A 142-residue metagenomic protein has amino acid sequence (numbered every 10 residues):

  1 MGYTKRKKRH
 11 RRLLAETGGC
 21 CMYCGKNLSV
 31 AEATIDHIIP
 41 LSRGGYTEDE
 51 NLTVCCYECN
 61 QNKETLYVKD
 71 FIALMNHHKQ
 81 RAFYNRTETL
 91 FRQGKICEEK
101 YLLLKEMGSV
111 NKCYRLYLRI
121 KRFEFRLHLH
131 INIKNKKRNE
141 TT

Functional and structural regions predicted by a protein language model:
M1-T4, A31, S42, N76: Short, solvent-exposed loop/turn segments at secondary-structure junctions
M1-Y23, R86-C97: Short, charged surface segments at domain edges that flank catalytic/cofactor-binding sites
H10, L28, E32-A33: Generic alpha-helical hydrophobic packing signal
L14, K26-L28, G45: Generic structural signal for beta-strand residues in well-ordered domains
E16-G18, A33, D49-N51: Short connector loops at helix/strand junctions that flank enzyme active sites, especially segments positioning acidic
K26-L28, T53, Q61-T142: Extended charged
T34-I38: Histidine-centered catalytic micro-motifs used for acid/base chemistry in nuclease and nucleotide-processing active
G44-N62: Short beta-strand-alpha-helix junction that forms the catalytic/metal-binding core of metal-dependent nuclease domains
